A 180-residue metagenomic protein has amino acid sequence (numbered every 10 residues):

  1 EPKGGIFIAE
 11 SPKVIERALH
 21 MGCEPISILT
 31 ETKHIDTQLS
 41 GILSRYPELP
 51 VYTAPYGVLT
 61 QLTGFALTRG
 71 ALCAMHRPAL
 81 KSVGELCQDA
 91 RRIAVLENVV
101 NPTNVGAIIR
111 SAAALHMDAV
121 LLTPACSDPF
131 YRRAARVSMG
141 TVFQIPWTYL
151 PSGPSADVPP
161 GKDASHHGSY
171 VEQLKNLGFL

Functional and structural regions predicted by a protein language model:
E1-A66, A156-G161: N-terminal positively charged helical leader segments and presequences
I6, P50, G70, P146 (+1 more regions): Proline-centered loop/turn at the N-terminus of a beta-strand
F7, V14, R69, A107-I108 (+1 more regions): Generic hydrophobic secondary-structure packing signal
H20, A79-L180: RNA substrate-binding interface of SAM-dependent RNA methyltransferases
E24, R69, T141-F143: A generic structural signal for short beta-strands and their flanking turns/coil linkers
H34, G57, T68, R77-A79 (+1 more regions): Short, flexible active-site-adjacent loop segments at beta-strand->alpha-helix junctions, enriched in small/polar
L43-S44, F65-R69, Y170-G178: Short, surface-exposed amphipathic charged segments that create phosphate/polyanion-binding patches used for binding
C73: Glycine-rich phosphate-binding loops that contact phosphosugars or nucleotide phosphates
